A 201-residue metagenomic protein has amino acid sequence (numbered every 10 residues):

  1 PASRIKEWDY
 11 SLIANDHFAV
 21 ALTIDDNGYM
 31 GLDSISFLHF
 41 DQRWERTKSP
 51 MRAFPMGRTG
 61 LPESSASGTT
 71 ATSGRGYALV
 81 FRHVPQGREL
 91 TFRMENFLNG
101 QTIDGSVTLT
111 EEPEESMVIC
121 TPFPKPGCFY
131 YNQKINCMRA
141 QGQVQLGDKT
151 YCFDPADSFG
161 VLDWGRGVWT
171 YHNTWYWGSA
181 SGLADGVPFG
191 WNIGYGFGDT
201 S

Functional and structural regions predicted by a protein language model:
P1-S201: Structured soluble/peripheral alpha/beta segments that form catalytic or ligand/cofactor-binding pockets
